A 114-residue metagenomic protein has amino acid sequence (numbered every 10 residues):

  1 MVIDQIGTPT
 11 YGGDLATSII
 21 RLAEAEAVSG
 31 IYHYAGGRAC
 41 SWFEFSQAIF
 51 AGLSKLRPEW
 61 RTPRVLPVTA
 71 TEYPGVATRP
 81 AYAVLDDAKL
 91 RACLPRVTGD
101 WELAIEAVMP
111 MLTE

Functional and structural regions predicted by a protein language model:
M1-E24, G30: Substrate-positioning beta->alpha
M1-I6, Y32-A39, C93: Glycine-rich Rossmann NAD(P)(H)-binding loop
G7-T10, C40, L85, R96-G99: Residue-level signal for the nucleotide or nucleotide-sugar donor/cofactor binding architecture
S18, A25-V76: Mid/C-terminal beta-alpha module of Rossmann-like enzyme folds, strongest in SDR-family dehydrogenases/epimerases
T71-C93: A hydrophobic C-terminal alpha-helical subdomain
D100-E114: Amphipathic terminal alpha-helices
